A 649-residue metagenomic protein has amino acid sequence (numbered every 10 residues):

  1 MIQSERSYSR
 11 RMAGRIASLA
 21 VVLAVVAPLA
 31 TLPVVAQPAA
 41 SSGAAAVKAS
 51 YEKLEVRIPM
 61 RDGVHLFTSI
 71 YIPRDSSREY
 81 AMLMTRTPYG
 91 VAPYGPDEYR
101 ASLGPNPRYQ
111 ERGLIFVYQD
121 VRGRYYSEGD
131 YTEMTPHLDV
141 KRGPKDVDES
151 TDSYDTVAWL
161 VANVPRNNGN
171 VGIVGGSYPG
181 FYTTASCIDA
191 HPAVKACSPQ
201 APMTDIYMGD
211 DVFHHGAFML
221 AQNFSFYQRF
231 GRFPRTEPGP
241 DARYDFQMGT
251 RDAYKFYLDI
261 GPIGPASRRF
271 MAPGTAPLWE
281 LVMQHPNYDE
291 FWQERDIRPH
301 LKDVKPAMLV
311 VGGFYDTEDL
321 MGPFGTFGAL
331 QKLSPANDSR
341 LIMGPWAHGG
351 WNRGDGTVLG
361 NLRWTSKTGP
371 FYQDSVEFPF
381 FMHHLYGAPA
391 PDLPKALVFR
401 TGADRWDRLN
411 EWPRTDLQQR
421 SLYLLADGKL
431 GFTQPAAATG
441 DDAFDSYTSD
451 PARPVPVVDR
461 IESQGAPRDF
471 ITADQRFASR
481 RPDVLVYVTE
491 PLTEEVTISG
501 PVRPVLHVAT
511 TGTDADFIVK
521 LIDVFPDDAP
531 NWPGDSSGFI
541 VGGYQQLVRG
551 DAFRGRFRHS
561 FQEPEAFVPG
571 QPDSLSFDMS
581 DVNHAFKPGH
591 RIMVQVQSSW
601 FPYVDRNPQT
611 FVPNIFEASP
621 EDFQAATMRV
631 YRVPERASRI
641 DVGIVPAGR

Functional and structural regions predicted by a protein language model:
A17-T31: Bacterial N-terminal signal peptides
S42-S76, V488-E494, H507-V508, F567: N-terminal cap/lid segment of alpha/beta-hydrolase-fold proteins
R74-N163, D211-V212, F218, R353-T365 (+7 more regions): Cap/lid segment of the alpha/beta-hydrolase catalytic domain
Y99-L103, E111, E133-S150, A185-D303: Accessory cap/linker subdomain of secreted extracellular hydrolases
P165-S177: Alpha/beta-hydrolase fold nucleophile elbow
M248-P265, W351, G356-R649: C-terminal, loop-rich substrate-recognition/catalytic regions characterized by aromatic stacking residues
V304, V310-G312: Short beta-strand/loop motif that positions the catalytic acidic residue of the alpha/beta-hydrolase fold
T317-F324: Conserved alpha/beta-hydrolase "acid-adjacent" motif
